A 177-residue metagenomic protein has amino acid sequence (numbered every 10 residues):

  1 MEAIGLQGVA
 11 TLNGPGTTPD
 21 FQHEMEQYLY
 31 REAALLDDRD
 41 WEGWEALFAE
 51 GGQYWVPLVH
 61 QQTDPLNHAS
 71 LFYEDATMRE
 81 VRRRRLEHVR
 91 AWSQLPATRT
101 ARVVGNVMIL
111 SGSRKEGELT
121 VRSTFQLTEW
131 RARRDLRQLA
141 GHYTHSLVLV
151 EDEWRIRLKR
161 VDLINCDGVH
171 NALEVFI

Functional and structural regions predicted by a protein language model:
M1-E50: Short, low-complexity N-terminal intrinsically disordered segments enriched in polar/charged residues
E2-L6, E116-R122, L139-A172: Short beta-strand edge/turn micro-motifs at domain boundaries
E26-Q27, T100-R102, L139-A140: Short solvent-exposed loop/turn micro-motifs enriched in small/polar/acidic residues
E32-A34, R90-A97, A132-R134: Short helix-to-loop capping/linker segments positioned immediately adjacent to catalytic or ligand/cofactor-binding
F48, F125-L127, R160: Short beta-strand segments enriched in hydrophobic/aromatic residues within well-folded beta-rich domains
E50-V121: A solvent-exposed, acidic/Ser-Thr-rich amphipathic alpha-helical stretch
T63, V175-I177: Flexible, surface-exposed loop regions and adjacent strand-edge segments of Gram-negative outer-membrane beta-barrel
L127-R137: Short, cysteine-centered beta-strand-loop-beta hairpins and adjacent loop/turn segments enriched in charged/polar
